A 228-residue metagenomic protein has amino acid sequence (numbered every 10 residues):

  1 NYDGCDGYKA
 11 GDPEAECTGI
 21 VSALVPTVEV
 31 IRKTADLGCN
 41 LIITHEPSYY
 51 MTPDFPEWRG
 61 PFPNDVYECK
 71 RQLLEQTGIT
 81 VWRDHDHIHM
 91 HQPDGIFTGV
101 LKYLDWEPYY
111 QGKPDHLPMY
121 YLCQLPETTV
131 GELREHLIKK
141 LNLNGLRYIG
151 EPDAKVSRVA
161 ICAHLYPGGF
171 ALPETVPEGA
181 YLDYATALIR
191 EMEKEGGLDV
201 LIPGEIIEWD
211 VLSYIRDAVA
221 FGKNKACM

Functional and structural regions predicted by a protein language model:
N1-M228: Hydrophobic structural segments
